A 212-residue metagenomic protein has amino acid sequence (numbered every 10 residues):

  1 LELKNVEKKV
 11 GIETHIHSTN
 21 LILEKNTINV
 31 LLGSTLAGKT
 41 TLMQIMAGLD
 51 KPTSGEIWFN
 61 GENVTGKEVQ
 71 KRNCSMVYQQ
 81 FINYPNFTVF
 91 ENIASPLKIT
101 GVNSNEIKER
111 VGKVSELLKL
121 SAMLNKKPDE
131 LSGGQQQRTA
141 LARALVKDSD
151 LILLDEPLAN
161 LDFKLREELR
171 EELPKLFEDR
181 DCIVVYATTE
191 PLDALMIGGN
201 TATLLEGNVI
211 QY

Functional and structural regions predicted by a protein language model:
A47: Helix-to-loop junction immediately C-terminal to a conserved catalytic motif
G55-N63: Conserved ABC transporter NBD signature motif
N63-Y78, I99, S104-K108: ABC ATPase NBD coupling module
F87-P96: Short coil-to-helix segment of the ABC ATPase nucleotide-binding domain corresponding to the Q-loop/switch region
K98, N105-M123, P174-K175: Conserved ABC ATPase "signature" region
K127-L131, Q135: Conserved ABC ATPase signature
V146-D150: A short, proline-enriched helix->beta-strand linker immediately N-terminal to the Walker B motif in ABC-type P-loop
